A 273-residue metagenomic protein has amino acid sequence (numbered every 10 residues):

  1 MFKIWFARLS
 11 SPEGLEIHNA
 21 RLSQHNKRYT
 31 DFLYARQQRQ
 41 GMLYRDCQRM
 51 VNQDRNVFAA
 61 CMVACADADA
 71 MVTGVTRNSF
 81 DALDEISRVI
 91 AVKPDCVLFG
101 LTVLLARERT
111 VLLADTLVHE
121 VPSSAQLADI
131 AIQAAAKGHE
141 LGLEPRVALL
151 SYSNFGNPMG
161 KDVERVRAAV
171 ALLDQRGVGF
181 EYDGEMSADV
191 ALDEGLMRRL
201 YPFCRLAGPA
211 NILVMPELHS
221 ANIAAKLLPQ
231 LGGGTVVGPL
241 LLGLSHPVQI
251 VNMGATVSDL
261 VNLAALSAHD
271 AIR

Functional and structural regions predicted by a protein language model:
F2-A207, N211-R273: Anion-binding alpha/beta catalytic cores of soluble intermediary-metabolism enzymes, centered on
